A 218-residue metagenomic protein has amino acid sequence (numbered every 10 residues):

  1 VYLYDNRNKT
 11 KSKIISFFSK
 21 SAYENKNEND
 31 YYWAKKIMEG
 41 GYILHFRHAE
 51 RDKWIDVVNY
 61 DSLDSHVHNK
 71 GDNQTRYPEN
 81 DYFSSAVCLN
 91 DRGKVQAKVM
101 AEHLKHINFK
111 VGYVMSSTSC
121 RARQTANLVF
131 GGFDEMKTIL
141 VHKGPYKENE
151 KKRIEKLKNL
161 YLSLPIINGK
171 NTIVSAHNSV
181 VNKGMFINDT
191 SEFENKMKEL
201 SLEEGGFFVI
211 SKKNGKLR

Functional and structural regions predicted by a protein language model:
V1-Y2: Hydrophobic membrane-insertion alpha-helices, especially the h-region of bacterial N-terminal signal peptides
S12-I15, S19-T138, H142-K147, K151-K152 (+3 more regions): Active-site-proximal alpha-helix that buttresses catalytic centers in soluble enzyme cores
G41-I43, I167-A176: Generic beta-sheet signal
I107-F109, L164-K170: Glycine-rich phosphate-binding loop signature in dinucleotide/nucleotide-binding domains
I154-P165: A short, acidic, amphipathic alpha-helical segment used as a generic capping/interface helix at domain edges
